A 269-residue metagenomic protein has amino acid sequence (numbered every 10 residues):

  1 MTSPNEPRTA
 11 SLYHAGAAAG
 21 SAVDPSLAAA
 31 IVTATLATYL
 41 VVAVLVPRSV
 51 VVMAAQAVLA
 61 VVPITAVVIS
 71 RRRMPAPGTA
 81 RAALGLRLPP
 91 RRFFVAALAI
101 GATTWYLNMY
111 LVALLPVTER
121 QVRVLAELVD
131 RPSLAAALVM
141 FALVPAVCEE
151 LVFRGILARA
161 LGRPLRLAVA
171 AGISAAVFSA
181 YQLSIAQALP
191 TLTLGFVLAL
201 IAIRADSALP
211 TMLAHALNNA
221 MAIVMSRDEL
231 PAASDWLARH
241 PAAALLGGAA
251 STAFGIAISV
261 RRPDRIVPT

Functional and structural regions predicted by a protein language model:
M1-S21: Short, Lys/Arg-rich, polar N-terminal cytosolic tail immediately upstream of the first transmembrane signal-anchor
L27-M74, R92-A97, A243-L245: Alpha-helical transmembrane segments in multi-pass membrane proteins
Y39-A55, Y110-A136, I185-A186, V224-A244: Membrane interfacial helix motifs at helix-loop boundaries and amphipathic/re-entrant anchors
V51, A80-L151, A158-R159, R163 (+2 more regions): Juxtamembrane helix-loop-helix connectors linking adjacent transmembrane helices in multi-pass membrane enzymes
V52, A83, F93-F94, I156 (+3 more regions): Alpha-helical transmembrane segments and their helix-entry boundary regions
A99, I173-V177, L189, L213 (+1 more regions): Hydrophobic residues within alpha-helical transmembrane segments of multi-pass solute transporters/permease subunits
C148-I173, L200-S207: Membrane-interface helix/loop boundary segments of multi-pass membrane proteins
A216-T269: C-terminal membrane module of polytopic membrane proteins
